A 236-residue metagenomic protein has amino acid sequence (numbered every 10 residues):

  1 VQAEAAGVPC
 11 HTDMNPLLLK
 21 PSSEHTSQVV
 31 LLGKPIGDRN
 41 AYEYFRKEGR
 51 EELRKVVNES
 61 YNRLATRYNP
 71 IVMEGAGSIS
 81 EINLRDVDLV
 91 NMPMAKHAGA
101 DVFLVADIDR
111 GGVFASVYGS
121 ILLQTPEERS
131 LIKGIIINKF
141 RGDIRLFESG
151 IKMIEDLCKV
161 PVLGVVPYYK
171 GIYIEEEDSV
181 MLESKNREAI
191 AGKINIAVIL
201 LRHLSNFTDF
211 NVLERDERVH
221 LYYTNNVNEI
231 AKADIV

Functional and structural regions predicted by a protein language model:
Q2-V236: Flexible phosphate-sensing "switch/lid" loops adjacent to ATP/NTP-binding sites across phosphate-transfer
